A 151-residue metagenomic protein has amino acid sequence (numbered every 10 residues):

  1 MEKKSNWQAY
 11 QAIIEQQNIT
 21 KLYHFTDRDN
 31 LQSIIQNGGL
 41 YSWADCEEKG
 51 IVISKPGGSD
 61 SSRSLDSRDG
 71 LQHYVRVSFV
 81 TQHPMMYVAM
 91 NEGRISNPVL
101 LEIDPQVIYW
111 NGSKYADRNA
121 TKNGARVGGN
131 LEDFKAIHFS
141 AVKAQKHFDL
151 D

Functional and structural regions predicted by a protein language model:
M1-D151: Active-site-proximal loop/hinge segments that shape catalytic or ion-binding/gating pockets
